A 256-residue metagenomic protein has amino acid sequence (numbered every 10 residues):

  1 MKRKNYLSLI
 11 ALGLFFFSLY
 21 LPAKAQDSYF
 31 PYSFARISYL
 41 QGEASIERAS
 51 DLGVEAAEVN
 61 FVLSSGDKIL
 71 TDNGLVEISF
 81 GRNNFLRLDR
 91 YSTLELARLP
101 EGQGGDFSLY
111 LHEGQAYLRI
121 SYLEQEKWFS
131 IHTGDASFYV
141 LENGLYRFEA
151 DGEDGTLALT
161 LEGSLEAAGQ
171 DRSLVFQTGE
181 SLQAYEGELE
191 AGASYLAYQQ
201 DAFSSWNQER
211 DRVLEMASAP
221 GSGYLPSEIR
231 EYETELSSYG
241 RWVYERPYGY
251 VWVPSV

Functional and structural regions predicted by a protein language model:
M1-K2, L21: Short, low-complexity interaction segments enriched in Ser/Thr/Pro/Gly
K2-I10: Bacterial N-terminal signal peptides that target proteins for export
I10-S18: Bacterial N-terminal signal peptides
L21-D27, I229: A short, compositionally biased domain-edge/stem linker segment
A25-E166, D171-S181, R210, A219-G221: Flexible, surface-exposed loop/linker segments and immediately adjacent secondary-structure boundaries
E126, Q183-V256: Low-complexity segments
